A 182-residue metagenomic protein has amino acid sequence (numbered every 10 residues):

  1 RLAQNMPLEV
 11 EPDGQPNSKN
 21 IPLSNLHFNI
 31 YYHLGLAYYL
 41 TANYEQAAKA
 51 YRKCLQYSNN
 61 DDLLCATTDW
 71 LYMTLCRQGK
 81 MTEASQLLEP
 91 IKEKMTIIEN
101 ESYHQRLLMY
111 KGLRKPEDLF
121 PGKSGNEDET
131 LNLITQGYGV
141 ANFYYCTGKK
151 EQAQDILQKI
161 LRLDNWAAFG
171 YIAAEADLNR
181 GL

Functional and structural regions predicted by a protein language model:
R1-S24, Q56-D61, S124-E127: Flexible helix-coil transition and linker loops at the boundaries of alpha-helical arrays
N20-L23, H27, L64-A66, N126 (+3 more regions): Residues that mark the junctions of alpha-helical repeat units in TPR/alpha-solenoid scaffolds
N25, Y32, D69-L71, Y138 (+2 more regions): TPR/TPR-like alpha-solenoid signature
L36, M73-C76, N142, E175: Residue-level recognition of tetratricopeptide repeat
